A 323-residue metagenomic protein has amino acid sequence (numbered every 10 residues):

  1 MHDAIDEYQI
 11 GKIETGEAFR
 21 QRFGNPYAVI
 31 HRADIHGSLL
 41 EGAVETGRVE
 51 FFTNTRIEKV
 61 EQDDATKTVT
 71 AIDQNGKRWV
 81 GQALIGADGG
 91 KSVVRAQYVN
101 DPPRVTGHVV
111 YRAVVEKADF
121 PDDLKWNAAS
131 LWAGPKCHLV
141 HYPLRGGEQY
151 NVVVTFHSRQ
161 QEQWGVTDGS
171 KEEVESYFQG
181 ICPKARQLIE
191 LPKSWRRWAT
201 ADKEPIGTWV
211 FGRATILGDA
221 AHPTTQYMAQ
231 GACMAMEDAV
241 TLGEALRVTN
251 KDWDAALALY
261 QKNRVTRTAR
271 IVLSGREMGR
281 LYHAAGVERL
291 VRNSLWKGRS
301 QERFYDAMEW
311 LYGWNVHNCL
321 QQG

Functional and structural regions predicted by a protein language model:
M1-V44, Y282, L295-G298: Active-site-adjacent segment of FAD-dependent monooxygenases/related oxidoreductases
D6-Q9, P26-A28, G37-K193, I206: Conserved FAD-binding catalytic core of PHBH/FMO-like flavoproteins
I13-E14, Q97-Y98, I189, M228 (+1 more regions): Short, flexible helix/strand-to-coil boundary loops that buttress conserved ligand/catalytic motifs in alpha/beta
G16-F23, F156-Q161, G275: Short glycine/proline- and charge-enriched loop/turn segments that cap or connect secondary-structure elements
R32, V93-A96, G218, R264-T268 (+1 more regions): Short, cationic motifs built from Arg/Lys/His that form the positively charged side of catalytic pockets
I85-G86, Y111, H141, S194-H283: Conserved mid-domain beta->alpha element of the FAD-binding
K297-G323: C-terminal auxiliary extensions adjacent to catalytic cores
